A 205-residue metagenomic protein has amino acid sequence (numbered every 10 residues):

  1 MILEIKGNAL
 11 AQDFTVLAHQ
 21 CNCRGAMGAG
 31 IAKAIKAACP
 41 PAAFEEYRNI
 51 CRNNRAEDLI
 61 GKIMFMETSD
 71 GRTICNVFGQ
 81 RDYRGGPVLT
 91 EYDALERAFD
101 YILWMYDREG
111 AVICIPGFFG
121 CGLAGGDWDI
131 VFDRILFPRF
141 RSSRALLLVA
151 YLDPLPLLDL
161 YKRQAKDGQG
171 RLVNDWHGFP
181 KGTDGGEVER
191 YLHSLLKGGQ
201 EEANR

Functional and structural regions predicted by a protein language model:
M1-R205: Macrodomain-like recognition of ADP-ribose-binding/processing modules
